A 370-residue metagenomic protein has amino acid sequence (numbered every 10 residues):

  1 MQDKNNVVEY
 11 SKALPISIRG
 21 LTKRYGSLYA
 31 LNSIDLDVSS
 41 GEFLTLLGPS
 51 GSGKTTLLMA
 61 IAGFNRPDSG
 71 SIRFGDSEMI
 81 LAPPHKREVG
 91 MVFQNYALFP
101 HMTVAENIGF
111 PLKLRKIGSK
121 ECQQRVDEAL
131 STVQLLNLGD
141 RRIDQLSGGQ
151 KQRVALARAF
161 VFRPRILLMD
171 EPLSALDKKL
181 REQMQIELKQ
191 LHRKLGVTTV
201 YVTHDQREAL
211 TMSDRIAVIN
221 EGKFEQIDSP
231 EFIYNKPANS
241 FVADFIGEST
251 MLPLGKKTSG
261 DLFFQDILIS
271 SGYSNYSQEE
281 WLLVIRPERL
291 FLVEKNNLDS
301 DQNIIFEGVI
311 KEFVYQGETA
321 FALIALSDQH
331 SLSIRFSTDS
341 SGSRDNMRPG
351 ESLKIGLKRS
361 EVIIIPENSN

Functional and structural regions predicted by a protein language model:
S17, D37, R73, K354-G356: ABC ATPase nucleotide-binding domain
L47-P49: The feature captures the beta-strand-to-loop junction immediately N-terminal to the Walker
T55-L58, V154: ABC ATPase nucleotide-binding domain helices that frame the ATP-binding cleft
A62: Helix-to-loop junction immediately C-terminal to a conserved catalytic motif
G70-E78: Conserved ABC transporter NBD signature motif
P84-G90, Q94, L98-F241: ABC ATPase nucleotide-binding domains
S249, L254, G260-N370: Non-catalytic connector elements of ABC transporters
